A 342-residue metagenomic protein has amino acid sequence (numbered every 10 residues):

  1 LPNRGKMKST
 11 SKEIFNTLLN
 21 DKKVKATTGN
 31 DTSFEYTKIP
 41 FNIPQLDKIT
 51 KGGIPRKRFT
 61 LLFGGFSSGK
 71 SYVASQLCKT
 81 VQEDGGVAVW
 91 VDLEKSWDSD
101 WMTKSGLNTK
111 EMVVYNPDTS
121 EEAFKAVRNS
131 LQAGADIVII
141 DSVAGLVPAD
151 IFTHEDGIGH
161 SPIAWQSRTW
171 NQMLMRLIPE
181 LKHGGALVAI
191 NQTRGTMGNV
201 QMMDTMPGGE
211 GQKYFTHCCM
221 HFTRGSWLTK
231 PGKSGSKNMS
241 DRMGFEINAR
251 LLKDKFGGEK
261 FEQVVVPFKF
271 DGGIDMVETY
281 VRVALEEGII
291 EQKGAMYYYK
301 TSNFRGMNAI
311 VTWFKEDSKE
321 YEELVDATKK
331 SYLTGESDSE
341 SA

Functional and structural regions predicted by a protein language model:
P2-K6, Q45, T60-L62, E83 (+3 more regions): Catalytic phosphate/metal-binding cores of nucleic-acid and nucleotide-processing enzymes, i.e., regions that mediate
N3-R4, G65, Q76, D84-Q172 (+2 more regions): Conserved inter-motif catalytic segment of the P-loop NTP-binding fold
G5-M112, R128-N129: The Walker A/P-loop phosphate-binding site
L46, M102, D141, N191 (+3 more regions): Residue-level signature of catalytic and energy-coupling elements of molecular machines, predominantly ATP/GTP-dependent
I151, G195-N199, K293-Y298, M307-A309: N-terminal cationic and glycine-rich segments that engage phosphates or anionic surfaces
I163-E287: Phosphate-binding/switch region of NTP-binding enzymes
M276-R305: Long, well-ordered amphipathic alpha-helical subdomains in the mid-to-C-terminal portions of large enzyme subunits
A295-A342: Terminal-proximal interaction/regulatory segments of ATP-powered molecular machines
